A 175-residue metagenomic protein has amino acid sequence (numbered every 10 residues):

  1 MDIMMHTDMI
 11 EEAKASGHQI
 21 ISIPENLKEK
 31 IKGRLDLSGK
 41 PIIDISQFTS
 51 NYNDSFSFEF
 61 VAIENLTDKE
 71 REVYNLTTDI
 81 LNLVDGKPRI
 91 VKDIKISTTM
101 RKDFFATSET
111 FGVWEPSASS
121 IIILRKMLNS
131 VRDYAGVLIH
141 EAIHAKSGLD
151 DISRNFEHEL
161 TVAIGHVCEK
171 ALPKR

Functional and structural regions predicted by a protein language model:
M1-N65: Amphipathic alpha-helical coiled-coil/helical-bundle segments that mediate oligomerization/assembly and other
I3-M4, R71-Y74, R154: Low-complexity, intrinsically disordered regions enriched in charged/polar residues
S16, S57-S119, C168-R175: Auxiliary, metal-adjacent structural segments of Zn-dependent hydrolase domains
K32, L37, E159-V162, C168-R175: Long, highly charged low-complexity segments enriched in Glu/Asp and Lys/Arg with interspersed Ser/Thr
T99-A135, A145-G148, S153-V167: Active-site scaffold of zinc-dependent metalloenzymes
E141: Walker B catalytic acidic pair
